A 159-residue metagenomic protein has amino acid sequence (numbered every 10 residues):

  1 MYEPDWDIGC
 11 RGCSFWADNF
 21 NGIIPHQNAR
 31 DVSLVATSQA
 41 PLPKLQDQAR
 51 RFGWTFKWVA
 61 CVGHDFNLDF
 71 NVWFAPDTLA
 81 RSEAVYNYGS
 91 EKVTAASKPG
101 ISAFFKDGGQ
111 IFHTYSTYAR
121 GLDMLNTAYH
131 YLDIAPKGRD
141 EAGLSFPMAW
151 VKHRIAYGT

Functional and structural regions predicted by a protein language model:
M1-S33, D47-K57, C61-T159: Non-globular targeting/processing and membrane-anchoring segments
L34-S38: Short internal beta-strands
L42: Duplex nucleic acid-engaging cores and interfaces of nucleic-acid transaction enzymes
